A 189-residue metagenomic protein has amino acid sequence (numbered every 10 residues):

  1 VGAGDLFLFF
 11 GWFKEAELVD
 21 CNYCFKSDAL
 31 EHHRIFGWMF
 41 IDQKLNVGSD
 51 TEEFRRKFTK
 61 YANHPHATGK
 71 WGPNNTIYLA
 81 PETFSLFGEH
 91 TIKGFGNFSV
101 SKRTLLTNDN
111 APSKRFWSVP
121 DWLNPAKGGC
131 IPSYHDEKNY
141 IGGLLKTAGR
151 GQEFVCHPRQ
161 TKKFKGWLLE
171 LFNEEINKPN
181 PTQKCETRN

Functional and structural regions predicted by a protein language model:
V1-H32: Short N-terminal edge-element motif at the start of the domain
E31-F36, K44-N189: Contiguous surface segments at macromolecular interaction interfaces
